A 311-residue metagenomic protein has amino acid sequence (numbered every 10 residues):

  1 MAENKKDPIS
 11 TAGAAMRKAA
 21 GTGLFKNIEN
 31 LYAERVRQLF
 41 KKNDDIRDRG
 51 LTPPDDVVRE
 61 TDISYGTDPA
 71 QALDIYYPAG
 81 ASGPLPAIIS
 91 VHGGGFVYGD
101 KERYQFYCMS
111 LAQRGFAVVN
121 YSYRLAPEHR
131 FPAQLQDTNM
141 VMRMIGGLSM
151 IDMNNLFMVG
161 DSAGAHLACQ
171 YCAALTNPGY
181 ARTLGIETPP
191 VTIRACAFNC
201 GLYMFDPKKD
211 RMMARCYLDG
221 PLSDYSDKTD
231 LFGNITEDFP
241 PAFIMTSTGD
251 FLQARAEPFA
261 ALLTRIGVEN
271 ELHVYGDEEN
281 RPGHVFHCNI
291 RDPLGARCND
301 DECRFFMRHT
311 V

Functional and structural regions predicted by a protein language model:
A2-V311: Alpha/beta-hydrolase superfamily serine-hydrolase fold, recognizing
